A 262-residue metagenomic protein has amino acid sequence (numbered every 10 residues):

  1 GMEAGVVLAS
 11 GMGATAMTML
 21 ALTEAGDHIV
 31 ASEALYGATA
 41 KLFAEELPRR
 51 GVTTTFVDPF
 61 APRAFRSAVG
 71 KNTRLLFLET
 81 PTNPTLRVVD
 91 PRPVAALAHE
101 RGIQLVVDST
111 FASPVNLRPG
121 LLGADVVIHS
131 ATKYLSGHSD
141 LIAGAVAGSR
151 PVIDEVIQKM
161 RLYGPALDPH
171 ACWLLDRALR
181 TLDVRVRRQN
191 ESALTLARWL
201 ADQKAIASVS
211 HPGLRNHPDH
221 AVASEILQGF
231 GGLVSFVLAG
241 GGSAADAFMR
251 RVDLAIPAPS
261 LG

Functional and structural regions predicted by a protein language model:
G1, L175-V184, G231-G240: Short, well-ordered beta-strand elements within core beta-sheets of diverse protein domains
G1, S149, L194, A239 (+1 more regions): Residue-level marker of positions within ordered structural domains that often coincide with functionally constrained
G1-M2, I29, L261-G262: Proteins with a high burden of low-complexity, intrinsically disordered sequence enriched in S/T/G/P/A and R, requiring
A4-A205, S210, A221: Conserved PLP-enzyme active-site core in the AAT-like
A205-G262: Conserved C-terminal alpha-helix-loop-beta "cap" of PLP-dependent enzymes that closes/shapes the active-site mouth
